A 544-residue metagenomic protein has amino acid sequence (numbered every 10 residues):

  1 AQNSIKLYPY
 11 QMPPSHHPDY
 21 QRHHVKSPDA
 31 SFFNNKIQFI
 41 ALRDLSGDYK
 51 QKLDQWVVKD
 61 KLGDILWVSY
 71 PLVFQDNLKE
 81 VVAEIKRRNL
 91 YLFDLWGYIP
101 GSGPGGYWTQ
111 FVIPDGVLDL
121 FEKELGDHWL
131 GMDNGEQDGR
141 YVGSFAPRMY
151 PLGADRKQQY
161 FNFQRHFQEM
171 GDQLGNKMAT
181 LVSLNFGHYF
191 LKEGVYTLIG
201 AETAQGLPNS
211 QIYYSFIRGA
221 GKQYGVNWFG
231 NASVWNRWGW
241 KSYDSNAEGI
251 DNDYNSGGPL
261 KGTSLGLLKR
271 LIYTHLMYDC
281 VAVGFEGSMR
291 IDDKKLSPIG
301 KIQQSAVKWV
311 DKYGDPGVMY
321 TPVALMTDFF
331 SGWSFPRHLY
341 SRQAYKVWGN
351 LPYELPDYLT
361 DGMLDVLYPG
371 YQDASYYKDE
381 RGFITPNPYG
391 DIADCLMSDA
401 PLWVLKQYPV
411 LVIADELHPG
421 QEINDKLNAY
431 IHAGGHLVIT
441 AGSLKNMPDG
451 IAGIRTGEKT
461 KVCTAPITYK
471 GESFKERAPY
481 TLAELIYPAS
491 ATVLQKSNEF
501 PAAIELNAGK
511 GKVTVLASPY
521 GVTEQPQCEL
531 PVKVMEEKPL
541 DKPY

Functional and structural regions predicted by a protein language model:
Q2-V412, Q421-K426, I431, G435 (+3 more regions): Glycan-processing catalytic domains of CAZymes
K406, A414-Y544: A conserved amphipathic helix/loop scaffold that creates a polar/acidic microenvironment used either to coordinate
